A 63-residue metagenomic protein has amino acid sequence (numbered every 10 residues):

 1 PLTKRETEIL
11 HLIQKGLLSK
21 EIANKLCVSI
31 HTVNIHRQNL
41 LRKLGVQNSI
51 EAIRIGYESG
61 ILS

Functional and structural regions predicted by a protein language model:
P1-L12: Regulatory hinge/linker segments at domain boundaries that couple sensory/effector modules to output domains
T3, L17-L18: Ser/Thr-centered flexible coil motifs
E6-E8, E21, E51, E58: Acidic-residue sensor for enzyme active/binding pockets
I13-L17, G56: Short helix-to-turn junction characteristic of helix-turn-helix DNA-binding domains, especially the helix
L18-E51: Recognition helix of helix-turn-helix DNA-binding domains
G45, A52-S63: Flexible loop/N-cap segments at domain edges
